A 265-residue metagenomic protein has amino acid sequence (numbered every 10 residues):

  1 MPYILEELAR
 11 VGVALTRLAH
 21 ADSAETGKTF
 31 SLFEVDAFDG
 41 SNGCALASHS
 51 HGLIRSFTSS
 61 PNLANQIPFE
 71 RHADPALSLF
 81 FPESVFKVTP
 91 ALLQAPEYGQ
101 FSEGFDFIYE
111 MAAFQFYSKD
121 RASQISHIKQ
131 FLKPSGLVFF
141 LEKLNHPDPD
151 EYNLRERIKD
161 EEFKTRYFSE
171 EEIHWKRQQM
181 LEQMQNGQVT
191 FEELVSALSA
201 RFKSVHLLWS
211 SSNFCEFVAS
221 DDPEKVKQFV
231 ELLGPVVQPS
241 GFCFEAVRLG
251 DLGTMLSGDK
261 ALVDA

Functional and structural regions predicted by a protein language model:
M1-T29: Class I SAM-dependent methyltransferase Rossmann-like catalytic core, especially the SAM/SAH-binding loop
G27-E97: Class I SAM-dependent methyltransferase SAM/SAH-binding core
L46-G52, R71-P75, G99, I125-L132 (+2 more regions): Short, surface-exposed basic-aromatic patches at helix termini and helix-loop junctions that form
T89-A91, F116-I128: A short, conserved alpha-helix within the catalytic core of class I
P96-D120: A short SAM/SAH-binding and catalytic strip from SAM-dependent methyltransferases
L132-H146: Conserved beta-strand signature within the Rossmann-like core of class I S-adenosyl-L-methionine
K143-S204: C-terminal alpha-helical "lid/dimerization" subdomain adjacent to the S-adenosyl-L-methionine
E193-A265: Core SAM-dependent methyltransferase catalytic element
